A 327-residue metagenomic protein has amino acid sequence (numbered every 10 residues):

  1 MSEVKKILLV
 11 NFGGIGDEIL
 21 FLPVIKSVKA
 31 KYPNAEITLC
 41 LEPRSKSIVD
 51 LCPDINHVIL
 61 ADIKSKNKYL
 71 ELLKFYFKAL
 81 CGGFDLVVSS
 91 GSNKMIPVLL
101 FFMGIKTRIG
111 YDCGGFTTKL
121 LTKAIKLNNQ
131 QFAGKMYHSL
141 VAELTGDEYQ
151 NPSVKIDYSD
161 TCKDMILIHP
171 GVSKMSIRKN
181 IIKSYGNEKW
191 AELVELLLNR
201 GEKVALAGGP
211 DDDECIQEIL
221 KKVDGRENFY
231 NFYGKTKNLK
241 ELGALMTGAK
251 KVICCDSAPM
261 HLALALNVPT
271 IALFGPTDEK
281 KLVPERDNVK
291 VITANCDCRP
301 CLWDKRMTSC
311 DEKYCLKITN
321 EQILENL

Functional and structural regions predicted by a protein language model:
M1-L327: Catalytic machinery of carbohydrate-active enzymes, primarily nucleotide-sugar-dependent glycosyltransferases
